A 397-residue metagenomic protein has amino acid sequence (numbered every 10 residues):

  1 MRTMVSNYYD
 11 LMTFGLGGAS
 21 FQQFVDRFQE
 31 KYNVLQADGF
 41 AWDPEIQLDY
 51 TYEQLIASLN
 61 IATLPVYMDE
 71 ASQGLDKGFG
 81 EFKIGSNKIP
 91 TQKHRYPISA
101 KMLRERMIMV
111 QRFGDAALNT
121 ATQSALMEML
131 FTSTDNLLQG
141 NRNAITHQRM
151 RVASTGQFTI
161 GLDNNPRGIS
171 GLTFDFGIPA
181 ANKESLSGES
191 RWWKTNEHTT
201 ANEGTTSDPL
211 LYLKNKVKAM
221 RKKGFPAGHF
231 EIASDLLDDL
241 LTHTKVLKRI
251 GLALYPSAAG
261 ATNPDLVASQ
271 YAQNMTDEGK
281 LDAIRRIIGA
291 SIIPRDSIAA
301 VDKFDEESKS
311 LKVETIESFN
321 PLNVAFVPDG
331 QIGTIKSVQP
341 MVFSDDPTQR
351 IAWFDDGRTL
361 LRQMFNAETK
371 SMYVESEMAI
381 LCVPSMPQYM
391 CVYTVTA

Functional and structural regions predicted by a protein language model:
M1-E53, V383-A397: N-terminal alpha-helical "arm" segments
F14-F21, N119, T206, Q273 (+1 more regions): Intrinsic-disorder-associated interaction segments
V25, Y212-V217, Q349-A352, C382: Short, Φ-rich (hydrophobic/aromatic) sequence segments
D38-G114, I169-T173: Assembly/oligomerization interface modules of large self-assembling protein complexes
A41-N60, N136-T173, V338-R350, F354 (+1 more regions): Contiguous N-terminal and early-domain "leader" segments and peripheral loops that mark the onset or edge of a domain
I89-N182, D208-D238, K370-M378: Long, contiguous amphipathic alpha-helices that act as assembly "spine/axial" helices in icosahedral shell and virion
R167-I284: Extended, solvent-exposed, turn-rich assembly/linker loops in the middle of proteins
G204, V246-A397: Sequence/fold signature of self-assembling virion shell proteins
